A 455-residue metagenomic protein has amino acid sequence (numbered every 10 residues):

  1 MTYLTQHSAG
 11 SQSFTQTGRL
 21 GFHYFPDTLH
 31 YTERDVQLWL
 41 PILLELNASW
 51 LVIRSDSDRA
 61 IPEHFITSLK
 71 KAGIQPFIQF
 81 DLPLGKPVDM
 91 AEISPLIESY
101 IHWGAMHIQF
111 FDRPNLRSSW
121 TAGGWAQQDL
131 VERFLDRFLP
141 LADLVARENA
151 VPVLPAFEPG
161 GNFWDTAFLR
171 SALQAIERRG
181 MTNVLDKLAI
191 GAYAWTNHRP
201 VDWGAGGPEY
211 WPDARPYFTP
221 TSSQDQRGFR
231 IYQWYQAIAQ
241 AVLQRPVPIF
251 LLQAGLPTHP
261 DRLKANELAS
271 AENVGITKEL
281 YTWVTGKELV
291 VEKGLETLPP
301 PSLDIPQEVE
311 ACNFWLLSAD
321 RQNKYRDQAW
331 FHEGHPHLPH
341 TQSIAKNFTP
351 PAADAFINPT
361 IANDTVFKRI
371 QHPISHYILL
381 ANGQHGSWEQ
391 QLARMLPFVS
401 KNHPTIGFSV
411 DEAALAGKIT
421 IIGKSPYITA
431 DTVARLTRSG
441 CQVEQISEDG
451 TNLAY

Functional and structural regions predicted by a protein language model:
T2-R34, W39-I42, R262-R369, I419: Aromatic-rich peripheral "rim/lid" segments of glycoside hydrolase catalytic domains that contact and position glycan
T2-S13, T17, G21, I78-Q128 (+3 more regions): Ligand-binding grooves and catalytic loops that recognize ribose/phosphate and carbohydrate rings, and esterified lipid
R19-Y24, S49-R54, Q75-F80, M106-L116 (+7 more regions): Structural recognition of the beta-strand scaffold that forms the well-ordered cores of secreted hydrolase catalytic
P26-L29, D56-R59, L82-K86, D112-R117 (+7 more regions): Solvent-exposed loop/turn segments at secondary-structure junctions within structured extracellular/periplasmic domains
T28-I61, F77, H102-Q109, K401: Catalytic domains of carbohydrate-active enzymes, especially glycoside hydrolases
L38-W39, I61-S68, R394, D431-R435: A short acidic, amphipathic alpha-helical/loop segment
E63-E98, Q128-E296, I305-E308, D320-Q342: Noncatalytic carbohydrate-binding groove/subsite architecture in carbohydrate-active enzymes
A362-Y455: Extracellular glycan-binding segments that recognize GlcNAc-based cell-wall polysaccharides
